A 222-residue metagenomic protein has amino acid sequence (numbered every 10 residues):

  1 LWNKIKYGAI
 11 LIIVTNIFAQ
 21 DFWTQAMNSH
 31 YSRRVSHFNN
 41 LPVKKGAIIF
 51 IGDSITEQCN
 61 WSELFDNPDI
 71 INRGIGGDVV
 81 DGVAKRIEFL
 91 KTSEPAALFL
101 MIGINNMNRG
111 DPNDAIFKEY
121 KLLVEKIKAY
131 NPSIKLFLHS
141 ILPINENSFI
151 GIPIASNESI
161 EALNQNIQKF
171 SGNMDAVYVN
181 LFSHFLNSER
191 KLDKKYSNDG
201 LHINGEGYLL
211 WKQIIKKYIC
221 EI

Functional and structural regions predicted by a protein language model:
L1-I49, E57, W61, C220-I222: N-terminal secretory targeting modules
Q20, P143-I222: Catalytic His-Asp segment of secreted/periplasmic serine-dependent ester chemistry enzymes
F22-Q25, N67-V80, N108, G151 (+1 more regions): Acidic/histidine-rich helix-loop elements that form or flank divalent-metal/phosphate-binding sites at the catalytic
L41-K44, L64-F65, T92, A129 (+1 more regions): Extracellular/periplasmic catalytic domains that process cell-envelope and extracellular macromolecules
F50-I51, T56-D69, V80-K118, K126 (+2 more regions): Oxyanion-hole/transition-state-stabilizing segment in secreted/luminal serine hydrolases and related acyltransferases
I71, F137, V177-V179: General small-molecule cofactor/ligand-binding pocket signal
N113-L123, S156-L163: Charged helix-capping and loop-helix junction motifs
N131-K135: A short helix->loop->beta-strand "cap" motif at the edges of active sites that frequently abuts
